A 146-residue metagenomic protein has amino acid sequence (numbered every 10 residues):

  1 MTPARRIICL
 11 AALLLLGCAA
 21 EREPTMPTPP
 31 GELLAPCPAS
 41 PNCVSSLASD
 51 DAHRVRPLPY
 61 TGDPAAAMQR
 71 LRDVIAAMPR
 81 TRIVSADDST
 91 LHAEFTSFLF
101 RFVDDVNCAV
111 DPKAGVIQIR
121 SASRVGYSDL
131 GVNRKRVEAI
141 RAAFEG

Functional and structural regions predicted by a protein language model:
M1-L16: Sec-dependent bacterial lipoprotein signal peptides
C18-G146: Ser/Thr-rich, low-complexity intrinsically disordered terminal regions
